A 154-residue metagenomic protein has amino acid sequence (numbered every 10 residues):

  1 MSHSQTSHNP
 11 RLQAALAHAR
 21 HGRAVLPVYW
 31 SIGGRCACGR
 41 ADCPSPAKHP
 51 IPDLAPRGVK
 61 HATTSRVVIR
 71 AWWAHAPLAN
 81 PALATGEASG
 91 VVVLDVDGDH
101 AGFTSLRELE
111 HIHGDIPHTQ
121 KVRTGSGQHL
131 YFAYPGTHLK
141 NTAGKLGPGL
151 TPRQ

Functional and structural regions predicted by a protein language model:
M1-Q154: Conserved phosphate/metal-binding and DNA-contacting active-site motifs used in DNA phosphodiester-bond processing
